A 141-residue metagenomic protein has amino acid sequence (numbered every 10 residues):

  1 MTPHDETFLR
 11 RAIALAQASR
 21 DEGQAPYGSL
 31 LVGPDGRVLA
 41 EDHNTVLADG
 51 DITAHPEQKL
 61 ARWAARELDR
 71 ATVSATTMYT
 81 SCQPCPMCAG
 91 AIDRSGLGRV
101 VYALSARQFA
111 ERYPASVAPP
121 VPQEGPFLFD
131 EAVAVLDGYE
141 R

Functional and structural regions predicted by a protein language model:
M1-E22, P84, G90-R141: Zinc-dependent deaminase
T2, V46-L47: A short, polar/acidic, helix/strand-boundary loop motif
A12, A16-S19, S29, A40 (+2 more regions): Small-residue (primarily alanine) positions within well-ordered alpha-helices, especially packing/interaction faces
G23-Y27, T72-S74: Short, basic and Ser/Thr-rich N-terminal targeting/leader segments
Y27-G36: Short beta-strand scaffold segments in enzyme catalytic cores
L39-V46: Short beta->alpha transition motifs characteristic of CBS
A48-Q58, W63: A short, polar/charged loop-to-alpha-helix boundary motif
R70-C82: Immediate flanking context of iron-sulfur cluster ligation sites
